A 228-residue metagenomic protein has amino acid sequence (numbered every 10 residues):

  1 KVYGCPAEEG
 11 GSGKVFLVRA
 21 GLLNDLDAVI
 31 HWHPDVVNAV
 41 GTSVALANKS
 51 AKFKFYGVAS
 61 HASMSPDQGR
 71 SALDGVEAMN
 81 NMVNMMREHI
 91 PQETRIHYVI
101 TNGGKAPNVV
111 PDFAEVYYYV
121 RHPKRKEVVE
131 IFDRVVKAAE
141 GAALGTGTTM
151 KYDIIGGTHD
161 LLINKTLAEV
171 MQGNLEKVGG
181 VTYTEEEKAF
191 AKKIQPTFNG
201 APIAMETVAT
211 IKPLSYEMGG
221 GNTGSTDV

Functional and structural regions predicted by a protein language model:
K1-P111: Histidine/acidic-residue-rich, glycine-tolerant segments that coordinate divalent metal ions
L73-V228: Metal-dependent amide/peptide-bond hydrolase catalytic core, centered on the "pita-bread" metallohydrolase fold
